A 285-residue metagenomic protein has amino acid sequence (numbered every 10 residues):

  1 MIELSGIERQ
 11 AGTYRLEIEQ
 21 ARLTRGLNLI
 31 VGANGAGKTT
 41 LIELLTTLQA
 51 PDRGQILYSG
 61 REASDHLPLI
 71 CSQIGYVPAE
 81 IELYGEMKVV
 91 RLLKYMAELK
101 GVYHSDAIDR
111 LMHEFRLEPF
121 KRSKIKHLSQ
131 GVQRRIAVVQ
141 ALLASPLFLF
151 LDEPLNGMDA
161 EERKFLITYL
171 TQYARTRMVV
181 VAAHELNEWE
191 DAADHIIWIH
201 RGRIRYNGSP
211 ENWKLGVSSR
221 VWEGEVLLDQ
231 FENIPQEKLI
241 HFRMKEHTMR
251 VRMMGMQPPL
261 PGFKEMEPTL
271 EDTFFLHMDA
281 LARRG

Functional and structural regions predicted by a protein language model:
T46: Helix-to-loop junction immediately C-terminal to a conserved catalytic motif
G54-D65, L69-I70: Conserved ABC transporter NBD signature motif
E80, G85-L99: Q-loop/switch helix immediately C-terminal to the Walker
K94, Y103-K121: Conserved ABC ATPase "signature" region
V138: Hydrophobic anchor residue at the start of the ABC signature
L149-E153: Catalytic Walker B motif of ABC-type/P-loop ATPase nucleotide-binding domains
F165-R252: ABC transporter nucleotide-binding domain
